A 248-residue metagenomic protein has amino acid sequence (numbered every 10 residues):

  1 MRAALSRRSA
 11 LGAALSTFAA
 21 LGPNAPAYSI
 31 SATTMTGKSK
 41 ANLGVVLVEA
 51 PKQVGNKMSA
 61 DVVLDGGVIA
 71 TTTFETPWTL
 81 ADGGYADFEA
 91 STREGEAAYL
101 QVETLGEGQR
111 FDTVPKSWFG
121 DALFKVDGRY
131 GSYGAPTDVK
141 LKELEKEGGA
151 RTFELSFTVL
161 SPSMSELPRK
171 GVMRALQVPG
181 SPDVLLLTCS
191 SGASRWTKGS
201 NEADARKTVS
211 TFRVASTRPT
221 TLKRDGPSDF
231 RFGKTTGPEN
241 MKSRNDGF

Functional and structural regions predicted by a protein language model:
M1-A3: N-terminal mitochondrial targeting presequences
L5-P115, F119-A150, T158-K170, P179-F248: N-terminal targeting sequences that direct proteins away from the cytosol to non-cytosolic compartments
R174: Flexible, polar/acidic helix-loop-strand segments at domain edges
